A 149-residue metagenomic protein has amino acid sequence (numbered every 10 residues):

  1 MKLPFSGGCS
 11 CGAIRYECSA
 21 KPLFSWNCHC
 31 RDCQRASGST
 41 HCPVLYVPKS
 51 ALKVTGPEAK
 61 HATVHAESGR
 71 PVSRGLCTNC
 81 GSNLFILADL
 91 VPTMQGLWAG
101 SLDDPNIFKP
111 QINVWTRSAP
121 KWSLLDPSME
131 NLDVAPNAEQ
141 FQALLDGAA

Functional and structural regions predicted by a protein language model:
M1-G8, A13-A149: A short Gly-Trp-Pro
